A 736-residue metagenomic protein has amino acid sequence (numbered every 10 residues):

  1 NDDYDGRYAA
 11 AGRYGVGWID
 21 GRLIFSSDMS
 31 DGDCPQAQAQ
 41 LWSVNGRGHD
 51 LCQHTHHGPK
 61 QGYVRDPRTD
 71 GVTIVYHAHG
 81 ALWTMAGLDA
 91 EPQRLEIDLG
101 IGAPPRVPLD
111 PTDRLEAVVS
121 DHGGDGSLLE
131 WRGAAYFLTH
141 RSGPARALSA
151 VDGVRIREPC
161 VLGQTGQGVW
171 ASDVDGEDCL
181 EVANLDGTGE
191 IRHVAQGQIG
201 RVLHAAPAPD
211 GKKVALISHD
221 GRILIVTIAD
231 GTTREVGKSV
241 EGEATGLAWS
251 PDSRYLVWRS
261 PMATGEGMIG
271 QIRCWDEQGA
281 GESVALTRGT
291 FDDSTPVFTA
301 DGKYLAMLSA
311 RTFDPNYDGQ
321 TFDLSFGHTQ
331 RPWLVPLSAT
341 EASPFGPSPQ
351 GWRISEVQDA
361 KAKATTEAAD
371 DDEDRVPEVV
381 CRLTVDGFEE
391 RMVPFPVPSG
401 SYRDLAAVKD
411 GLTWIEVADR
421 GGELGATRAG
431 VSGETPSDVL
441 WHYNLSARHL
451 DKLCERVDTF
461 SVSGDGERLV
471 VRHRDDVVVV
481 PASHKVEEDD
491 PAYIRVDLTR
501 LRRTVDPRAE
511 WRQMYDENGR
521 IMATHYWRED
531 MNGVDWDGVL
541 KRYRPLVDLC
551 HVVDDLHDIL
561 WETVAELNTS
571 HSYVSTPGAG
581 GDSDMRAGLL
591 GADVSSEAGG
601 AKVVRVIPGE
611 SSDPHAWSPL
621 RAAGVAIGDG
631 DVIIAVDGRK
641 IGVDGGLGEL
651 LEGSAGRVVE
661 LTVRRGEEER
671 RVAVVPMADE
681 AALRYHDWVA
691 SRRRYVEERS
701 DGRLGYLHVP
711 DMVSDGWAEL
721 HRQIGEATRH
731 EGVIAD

Functional and structural regions predicted by a protein language model:
N1-G12, F25-W42, H57-Y63, V75-G87 (+15 more regions): A flexible loop/linker signature enriched in serine peptidases of the S9 family
D20-R22, G71-V72, D125, Q164-G166 (+5 more regions): Short coil/turn segments that connect the beta-strands within blades of beta-propeller domains
N45-H49, G87-A90, H140-G143, N184-T188 (+5 more regions): Short loop/turn segments that connect beta-strands within beta-propeller blades
G100-L115, V379-P398: A short helix->beta-strand "capping" segment at the edge of beta-propeller domains
D548-K602, E669-V672, A678-R692: Extended, small/polar residue-biased N-terminal targeting/export presequences and adjacent propeptide/linker tracts
M585-V643, S714-W717: PDZ/PDZ-like domain segments forming the peptide/carboxylate-binding groove, activating on the N-terminal beta-strands
D613-P619, I634, R639-D736: Cleft-lining beta-strand/loop regions that shape enzyme active-site pockets
